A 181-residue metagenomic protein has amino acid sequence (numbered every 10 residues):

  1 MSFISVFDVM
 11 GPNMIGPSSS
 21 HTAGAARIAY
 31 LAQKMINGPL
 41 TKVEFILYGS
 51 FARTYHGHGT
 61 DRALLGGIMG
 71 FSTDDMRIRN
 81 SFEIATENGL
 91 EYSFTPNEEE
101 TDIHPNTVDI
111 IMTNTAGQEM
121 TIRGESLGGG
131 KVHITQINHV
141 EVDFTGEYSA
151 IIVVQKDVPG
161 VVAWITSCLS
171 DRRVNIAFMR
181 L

Functional and structural regions predicted by a protein language model:
M1-V6, N37-T41: Acidic-glycine-rich active-site phosphate/pyrophosphate-binding loop
G11-A29: Conserved phosphate/anionic-ligand binding catalytic regions in large, soluble enzymes, centered on
L31-P39, G67, F71-D75, N88 (+2 more regions): Change "in soluble alpha/beta enzymes" to "in soluble alpha/beta proteins
Q33-L47, S72, I78, Y92 (+1 more regions): Non-transmembrane, aqueous-exposed alpha-helical and coiled segments at domain scale
E44, Y48-E87: A structural-propensity feature for long, helix-poor, extended segments
Y92-P96, T101, T121-L181: A conserved regulatory-domain signal marking ACT and ACT-like small-molecule sensing domains and adjacent regulatory
V108-I111: Short beta-strand scaffold segments in enzyme catalytic cores
